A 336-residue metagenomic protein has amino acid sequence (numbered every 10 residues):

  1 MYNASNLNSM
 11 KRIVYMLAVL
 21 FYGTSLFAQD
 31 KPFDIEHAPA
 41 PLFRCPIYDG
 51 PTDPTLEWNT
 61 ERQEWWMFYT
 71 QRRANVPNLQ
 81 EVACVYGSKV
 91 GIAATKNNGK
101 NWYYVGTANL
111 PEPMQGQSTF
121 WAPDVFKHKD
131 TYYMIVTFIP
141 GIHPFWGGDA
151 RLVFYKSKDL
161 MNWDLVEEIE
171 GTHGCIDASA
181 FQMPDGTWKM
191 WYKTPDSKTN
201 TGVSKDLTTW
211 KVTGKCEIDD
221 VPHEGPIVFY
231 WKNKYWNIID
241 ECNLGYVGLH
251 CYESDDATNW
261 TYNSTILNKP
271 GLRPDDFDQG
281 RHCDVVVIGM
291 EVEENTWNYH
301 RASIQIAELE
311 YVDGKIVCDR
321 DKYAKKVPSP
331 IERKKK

Functional and structural regions predicted by a protein language model:
M1-Q29: Bacterial Sec-dependent N-terminal signal peptides
A28-K336: Carbohydrate-active catalytic/glycan-binding domains of CAZyme proteins, especially the secreted or lumenal ectodomains
